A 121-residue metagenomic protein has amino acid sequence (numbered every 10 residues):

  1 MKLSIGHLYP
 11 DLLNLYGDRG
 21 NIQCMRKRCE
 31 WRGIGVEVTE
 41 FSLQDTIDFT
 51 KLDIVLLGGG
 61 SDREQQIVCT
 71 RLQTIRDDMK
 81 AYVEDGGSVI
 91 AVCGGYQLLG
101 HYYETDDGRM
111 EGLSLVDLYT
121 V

Functional and structural regions predicted by a protein language model:
M1-D85: N-terminal beta1-alpha1 cap of cysteine-dependent amidohydrolase-like domains
D62-V121: Cysteine-nucleophile active-site neighborhood
